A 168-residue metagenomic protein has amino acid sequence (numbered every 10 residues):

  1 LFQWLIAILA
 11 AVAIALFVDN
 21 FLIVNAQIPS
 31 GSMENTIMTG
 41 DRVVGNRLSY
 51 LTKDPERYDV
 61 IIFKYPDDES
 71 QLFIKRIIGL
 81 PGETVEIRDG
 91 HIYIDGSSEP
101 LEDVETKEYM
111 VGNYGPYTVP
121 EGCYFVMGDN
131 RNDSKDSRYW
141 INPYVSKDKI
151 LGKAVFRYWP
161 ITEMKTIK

Functional and structural regions predicted by a protein language model:
L1, F17, F21-Q27, N35-K168: Soluble "head" domains of membrane/secretory-pathway proteins
S30: A short acidic/basic microdomain associated with nuclease active sites
